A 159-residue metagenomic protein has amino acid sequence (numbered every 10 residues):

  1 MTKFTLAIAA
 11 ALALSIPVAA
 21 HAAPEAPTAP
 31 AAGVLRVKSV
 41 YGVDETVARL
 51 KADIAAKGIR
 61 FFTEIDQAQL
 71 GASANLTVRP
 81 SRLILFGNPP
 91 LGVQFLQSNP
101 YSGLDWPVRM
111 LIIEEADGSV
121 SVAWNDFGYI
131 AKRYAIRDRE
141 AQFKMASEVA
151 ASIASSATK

Functional and structural regions predicted by a protein language model:
M1-T5: Positively charged n-region of N-terminal signal peptides that target proteins for export
A7-P17: Bacterial N-terminal signal peptides
V18-A22: Sec/Tat signal peptide C-region and signal peptidase I cleavage site
A23-G58, K159: Terminal, regulation- and interaction-focused segments at domain boundaries
D44-V47, K51, A68, S147-A151: Extracytoplasmic/secreted envelope proteins and their assembly/folding machinery, especially bacterial periplasmic
K51, A55-V108, I112: Compact, glycine-rich, soluble single-domain proteins
R109-I136: Beta-strand/loop substructures that line and gate deep hydrophobic ligand-binding cavities in soluble
F127-K159: C-terminal partner/receptor-binding element of secreted or periplasmic proteins
